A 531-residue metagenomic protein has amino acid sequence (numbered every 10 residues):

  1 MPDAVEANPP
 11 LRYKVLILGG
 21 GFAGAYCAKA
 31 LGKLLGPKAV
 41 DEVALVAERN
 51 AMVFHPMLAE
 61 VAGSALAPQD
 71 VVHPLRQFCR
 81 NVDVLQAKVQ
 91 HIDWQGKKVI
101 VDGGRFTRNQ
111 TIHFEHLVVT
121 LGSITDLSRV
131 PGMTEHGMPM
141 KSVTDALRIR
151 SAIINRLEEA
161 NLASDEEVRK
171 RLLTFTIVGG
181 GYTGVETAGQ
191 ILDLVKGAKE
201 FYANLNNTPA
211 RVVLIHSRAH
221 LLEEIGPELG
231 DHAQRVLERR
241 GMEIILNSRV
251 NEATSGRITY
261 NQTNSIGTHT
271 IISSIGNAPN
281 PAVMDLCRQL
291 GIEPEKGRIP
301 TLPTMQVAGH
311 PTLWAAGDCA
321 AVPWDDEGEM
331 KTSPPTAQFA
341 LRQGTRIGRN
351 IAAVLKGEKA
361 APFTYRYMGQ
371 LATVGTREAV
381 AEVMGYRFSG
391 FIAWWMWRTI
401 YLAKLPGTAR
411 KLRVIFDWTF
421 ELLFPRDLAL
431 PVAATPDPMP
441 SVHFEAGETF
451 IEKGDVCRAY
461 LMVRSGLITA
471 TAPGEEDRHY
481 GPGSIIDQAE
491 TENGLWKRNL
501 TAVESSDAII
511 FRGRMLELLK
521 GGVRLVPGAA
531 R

Functional and structural regions predicted by a protein language model:
M1-D3, P10, F339, R346-A433 (+1 more regions): C-terminal, flexible cofactor-proximal segment of oxidoreductases
P2-H91, F175-T176, V185-I225: Beta1-alpha1 glycine-rich phosphate/pyrophosphate-binding loop at the start of Rossmann-like nucleotide-binding domains
P2-R12, D83-T176, I272: FAD-binding core/adjacent interface of flavoenzyme oxidoreductases
A4, E135-E166, R257, S265-A340: FAD-site-proximal beta/loop scaffold in flavoenzymes
A23, G122-T125, A188, N277-P279: Short glycine-rich anion-binding loops that position phosphate/pyrophosphate groups of nucleotides and phosphorylated
V82-V101, R105, L192-P303, V307-G309 (+1 more regions): A Rossmann-like FAD-binding core segment of flavoenzymes
R169-I225, L229-R235, E243-I245, S333-A372: Rossmann-like dinucleotide-binding core of oxidoreductases
H443, E448-S505, G513-L519: Cyclic nucleotide-binding regulatory domains
